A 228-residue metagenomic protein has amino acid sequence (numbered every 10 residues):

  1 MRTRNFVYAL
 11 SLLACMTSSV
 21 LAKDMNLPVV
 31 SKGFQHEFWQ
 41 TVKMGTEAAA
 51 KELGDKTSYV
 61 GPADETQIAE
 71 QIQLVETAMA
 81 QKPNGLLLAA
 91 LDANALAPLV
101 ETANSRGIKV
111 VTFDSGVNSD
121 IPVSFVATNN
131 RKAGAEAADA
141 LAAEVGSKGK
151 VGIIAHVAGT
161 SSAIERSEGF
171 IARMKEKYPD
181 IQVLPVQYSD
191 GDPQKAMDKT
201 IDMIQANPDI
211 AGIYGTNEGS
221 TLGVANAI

Functional and structural regions predicted by a protein language model:
M1-N5: Positively charged n-region of N-terminal signal peptides that target proteins for export
Y8-S18: Bacterial N-terminal signal peptides
L21-I228: A residue-level marker of the well-folded mature domains of exported/periplasmic proteins
